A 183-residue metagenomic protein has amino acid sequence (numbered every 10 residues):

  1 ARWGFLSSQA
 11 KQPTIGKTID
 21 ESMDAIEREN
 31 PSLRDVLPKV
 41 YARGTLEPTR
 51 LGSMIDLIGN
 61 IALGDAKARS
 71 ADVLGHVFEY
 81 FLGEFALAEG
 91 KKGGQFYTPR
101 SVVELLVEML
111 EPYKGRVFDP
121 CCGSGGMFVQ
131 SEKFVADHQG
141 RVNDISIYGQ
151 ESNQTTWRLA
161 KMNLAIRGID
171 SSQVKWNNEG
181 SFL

Functional and structural regions predicted by a protein language model:
A1-Y113, V174-F182: Non-catalytic, mostly N-terminal accessory regions of nucleic-acid modification and defense proteins
K92-L183: Conserved S-adenosyl-L-methionine
